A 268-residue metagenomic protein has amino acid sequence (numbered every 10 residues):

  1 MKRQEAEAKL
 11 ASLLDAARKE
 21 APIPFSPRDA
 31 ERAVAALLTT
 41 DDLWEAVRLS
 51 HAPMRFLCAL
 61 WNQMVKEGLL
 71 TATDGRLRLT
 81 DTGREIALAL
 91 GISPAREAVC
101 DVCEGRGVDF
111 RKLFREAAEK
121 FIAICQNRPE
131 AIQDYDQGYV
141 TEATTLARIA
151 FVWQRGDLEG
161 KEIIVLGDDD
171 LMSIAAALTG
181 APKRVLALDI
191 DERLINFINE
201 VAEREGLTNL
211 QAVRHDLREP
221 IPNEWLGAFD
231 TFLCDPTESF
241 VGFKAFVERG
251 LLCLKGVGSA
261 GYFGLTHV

Functional and structural regions predicted by a protein language model:
K2-I164, L171-L178: S-adenosyl-L-methionine
G156-D157, T179-G180, C253-V257: A generic alpha-to-beta junction signature in SAM-dependent methyltransferases
E162, K183-L186, N209, A260: Residues at the starts of beta-strands that form the adenosine-phosphate
V165-S173, D191-R193, E238-V241, H267-V268: Gly/Ser/Thr-rich loops at beta-strand to alpha-helix junctions that form or flank small-molecule/cofactor-binding
L178-V185, I190: Conserved S-adenosyl-L-methionine
L188-G227, T231: S-adenosyl-L-methionine
E238-G250: A short, conserved alpha-helix within the catalytic core of class I
V247, G256-H267: Conserved beta-strand signature within the Rossmann-like core of class I S-adenosyl-L-methionine
